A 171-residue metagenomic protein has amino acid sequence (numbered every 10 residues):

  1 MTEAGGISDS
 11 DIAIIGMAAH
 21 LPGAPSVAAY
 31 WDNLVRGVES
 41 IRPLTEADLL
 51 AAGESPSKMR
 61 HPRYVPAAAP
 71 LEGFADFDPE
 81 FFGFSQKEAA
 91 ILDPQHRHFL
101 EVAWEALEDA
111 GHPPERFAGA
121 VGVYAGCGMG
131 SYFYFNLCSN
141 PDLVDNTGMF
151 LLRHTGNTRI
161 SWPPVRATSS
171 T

Functional and structural regions predicted by a protein language model:
T2-T171: Cys-dependent condensing catalytic cores that perform Claisen condensation/acyl-transfer in fatty-acid/polyketide
